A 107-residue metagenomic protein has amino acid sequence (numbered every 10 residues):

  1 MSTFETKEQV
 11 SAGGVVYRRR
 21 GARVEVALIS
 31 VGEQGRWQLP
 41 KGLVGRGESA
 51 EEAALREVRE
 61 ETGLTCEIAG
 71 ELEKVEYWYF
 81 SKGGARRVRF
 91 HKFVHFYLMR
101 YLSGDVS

Functional and structural regions predicted by a protein language model:
M1-G21, R86-V88: Acidic, metal-coordinating catalytic segment for phosphate/diphosphate chemistry, firing primarily on the Nudix
V10, E25, F93-Y97: Short beta-strand micro-motifs in enzyme catalytic cores
A27-S30: Short, acidic/hydrophobic/Gly-rich beta-strand patch recurrent on exposed beta strands that often constitutes part
G32, L43: Residue-level signal for short, function-critical loop segments
Q34-R36: A short, flexible beta-alpha/helix-coil linker loop
Q38-K41: A short gly/proline-enriched turn/hairpin at secondary-structure junctions
V44-S107: Unchanged
